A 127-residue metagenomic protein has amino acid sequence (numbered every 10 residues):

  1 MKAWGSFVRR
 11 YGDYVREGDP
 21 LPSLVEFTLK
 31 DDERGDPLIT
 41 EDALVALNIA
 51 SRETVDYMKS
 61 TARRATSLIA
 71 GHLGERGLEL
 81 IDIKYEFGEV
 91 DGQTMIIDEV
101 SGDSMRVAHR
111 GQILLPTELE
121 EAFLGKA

Functional and structural regions predicted by a protein language model:
M1-D82, G88-A127: Acidic/polar, glycine-anchored loop/turn motif associated with catalytic or activation segments that engage anionic
